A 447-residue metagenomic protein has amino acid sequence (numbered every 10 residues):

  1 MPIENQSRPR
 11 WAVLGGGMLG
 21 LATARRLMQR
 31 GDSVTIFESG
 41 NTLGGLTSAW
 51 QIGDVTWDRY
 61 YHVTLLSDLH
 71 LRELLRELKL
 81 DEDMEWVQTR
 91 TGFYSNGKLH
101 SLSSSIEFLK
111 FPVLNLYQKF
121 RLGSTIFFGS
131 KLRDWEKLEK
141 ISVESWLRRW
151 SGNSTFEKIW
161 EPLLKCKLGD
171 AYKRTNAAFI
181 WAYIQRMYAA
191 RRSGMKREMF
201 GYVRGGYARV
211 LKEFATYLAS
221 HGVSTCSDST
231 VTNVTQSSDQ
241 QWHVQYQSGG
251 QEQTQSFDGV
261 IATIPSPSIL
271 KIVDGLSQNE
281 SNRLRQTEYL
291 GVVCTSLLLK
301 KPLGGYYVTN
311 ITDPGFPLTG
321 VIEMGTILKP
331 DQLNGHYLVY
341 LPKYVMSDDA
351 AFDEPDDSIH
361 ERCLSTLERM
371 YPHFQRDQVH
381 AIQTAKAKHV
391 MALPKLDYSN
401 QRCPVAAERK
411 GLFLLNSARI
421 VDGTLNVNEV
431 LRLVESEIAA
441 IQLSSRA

Functional and structural regions predicted by a protein language model:
Q6, L114, S124-V234, W242 (+1 more regions): Active-site/ligand-binding neighborhood in enzyme catalytic cores
P9-I36: N-terminal Rossmann-like FAD-binding beta1-loop-alpha1 element of flavoenzymes
L19, T42, P267: Conserved Rossmann-like nucleotide-cofactor binding loop
M28-I52: Glycine-rich FAD pyrophosphate-binding loop
R30, T230-V339, K343-D353, D357 (+3 more regions): Mid-domain catalytic core of redox enzymes that form a hydrophobic substrate pocket/lid adjacent to a catalytic redox
G53-W135, P162: Dinucleotide-binding Rossmann-like beta1-alpha1 core, especially the glycine-rich loop that anchors the ADP
V339-Y340, P404-G423, E429-L433: Short FAD-binding loop at a beta-strand-to-alpha-helix junction that anchors the flavin cofactor in diverse
V430-A447: Internal hydrophobic alpha-helix adjacent to the cofactor/substrate pocket in enzyme cavities
